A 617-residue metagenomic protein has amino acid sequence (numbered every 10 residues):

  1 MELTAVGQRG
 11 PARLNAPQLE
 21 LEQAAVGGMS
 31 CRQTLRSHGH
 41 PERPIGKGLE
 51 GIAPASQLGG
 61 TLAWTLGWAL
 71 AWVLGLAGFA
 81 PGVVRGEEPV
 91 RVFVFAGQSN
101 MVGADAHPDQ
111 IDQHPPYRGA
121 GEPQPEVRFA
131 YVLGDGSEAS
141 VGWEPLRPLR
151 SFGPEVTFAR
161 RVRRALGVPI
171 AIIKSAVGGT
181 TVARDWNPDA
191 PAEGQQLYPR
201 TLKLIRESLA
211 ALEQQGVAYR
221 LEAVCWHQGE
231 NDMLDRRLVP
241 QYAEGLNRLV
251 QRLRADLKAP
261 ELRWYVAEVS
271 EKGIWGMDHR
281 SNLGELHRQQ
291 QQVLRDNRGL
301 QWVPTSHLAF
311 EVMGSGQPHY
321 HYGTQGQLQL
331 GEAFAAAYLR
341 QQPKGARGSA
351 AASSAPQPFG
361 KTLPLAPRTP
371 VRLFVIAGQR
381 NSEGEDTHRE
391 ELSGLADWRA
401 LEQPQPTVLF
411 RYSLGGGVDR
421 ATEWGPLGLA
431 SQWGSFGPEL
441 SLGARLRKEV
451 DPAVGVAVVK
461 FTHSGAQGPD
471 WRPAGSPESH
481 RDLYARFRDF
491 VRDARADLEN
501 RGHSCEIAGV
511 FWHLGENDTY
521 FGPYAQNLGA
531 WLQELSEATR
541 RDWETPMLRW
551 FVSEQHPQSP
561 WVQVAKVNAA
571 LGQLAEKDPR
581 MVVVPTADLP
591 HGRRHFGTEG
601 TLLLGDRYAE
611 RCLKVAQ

Functional and structural regions predicted by a protein language model:
L3, R9, L19-Q23, R43 (+1 more regions): Cationic, low-complexity basic patches in intrinsically disordered or flexible, solvent-exposed regions
E42, L49-P54, L62: Short basic-hydrophobic amphipathic alpha-helical segments used for membrane targeting/insertion and secretion signals
T61-G78: Bacterial N-terminal signal peptides
G82-G86: Boundary at the C-terminal end of the N-terminal hydrophobic targeting segment
E87-G348, A352-Q617: Cell-envelope and extracellular/periplasmic
